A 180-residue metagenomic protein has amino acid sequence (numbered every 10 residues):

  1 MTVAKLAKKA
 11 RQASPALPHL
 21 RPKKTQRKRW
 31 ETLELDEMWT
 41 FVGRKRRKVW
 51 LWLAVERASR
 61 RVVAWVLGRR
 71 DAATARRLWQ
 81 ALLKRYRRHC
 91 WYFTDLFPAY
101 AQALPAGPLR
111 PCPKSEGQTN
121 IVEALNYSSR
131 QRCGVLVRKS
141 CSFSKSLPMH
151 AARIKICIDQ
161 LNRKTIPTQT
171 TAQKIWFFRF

Functional and structural regions predicted by a protein language model:
M1-F180: Residue-level recognition of single "structural anchor" positions that define or cap local secondary structure
